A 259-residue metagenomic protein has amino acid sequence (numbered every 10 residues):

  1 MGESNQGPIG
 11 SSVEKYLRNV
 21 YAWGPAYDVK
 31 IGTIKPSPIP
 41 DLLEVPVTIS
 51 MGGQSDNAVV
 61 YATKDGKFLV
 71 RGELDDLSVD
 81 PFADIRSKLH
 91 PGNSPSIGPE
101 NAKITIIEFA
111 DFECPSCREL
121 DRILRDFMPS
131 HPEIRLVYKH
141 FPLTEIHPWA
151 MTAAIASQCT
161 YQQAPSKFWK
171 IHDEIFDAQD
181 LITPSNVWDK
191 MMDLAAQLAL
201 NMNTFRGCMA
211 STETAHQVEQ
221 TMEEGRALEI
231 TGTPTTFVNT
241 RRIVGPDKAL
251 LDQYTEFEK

Functional and structural regions predicted by a protein language model:
M1-R71, M192-K259: C-terminal cap of thioredoxin/glutaredoxin-like
W23-P25, E100, S130: Short, structurally constrained coil/turn elements that cap an alpha-helix or connect an alpha-helix to the following
G53, L77-P81, I146, L251-Y254: A short local loop/turn or secondary-structure capping micro-motif enriched for an aromatic residue
K64-P95: A short, surface-exposed interaction/processing loop segment used at functional sites
K88-I104, M128: A short beta-strand-turn-helix
I107-A196, R226-T231, T255-F257: Structural alpha/beta surface segment adjacent to cysteine/selenocysteine redox centers across thiol/disulfide enzymes
